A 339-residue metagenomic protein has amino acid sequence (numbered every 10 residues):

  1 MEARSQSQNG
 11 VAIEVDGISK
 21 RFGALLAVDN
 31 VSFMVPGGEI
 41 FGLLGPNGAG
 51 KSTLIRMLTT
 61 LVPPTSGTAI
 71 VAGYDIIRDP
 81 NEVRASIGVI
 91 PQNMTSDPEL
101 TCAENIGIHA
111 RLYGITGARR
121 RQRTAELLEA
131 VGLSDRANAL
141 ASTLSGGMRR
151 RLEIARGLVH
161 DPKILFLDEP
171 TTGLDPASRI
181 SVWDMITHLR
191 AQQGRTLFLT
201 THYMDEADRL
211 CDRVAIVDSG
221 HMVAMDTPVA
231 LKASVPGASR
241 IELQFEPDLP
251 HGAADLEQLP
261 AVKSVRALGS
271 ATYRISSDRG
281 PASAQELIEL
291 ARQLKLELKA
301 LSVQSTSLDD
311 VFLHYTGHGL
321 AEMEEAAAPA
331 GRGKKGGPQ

Functional and structural regions predicted by a protein language model:
G67-D75, V83: Conserved ABC transporter NBD signature motif
E99, L140-L144: Conserved ABC ATPase signature
G107, R111, T116-R136: Conserved ABC ATPase "signature" region
D161: Conserved catalytic motifs of ABC-family nucleotide-binding domains
L165-D168: Catalytic Walker B motif of ABC-type/P-loop ATPase nucleotide-binding domains
D184-D278: ABC transporter nucleotide-binding domain
